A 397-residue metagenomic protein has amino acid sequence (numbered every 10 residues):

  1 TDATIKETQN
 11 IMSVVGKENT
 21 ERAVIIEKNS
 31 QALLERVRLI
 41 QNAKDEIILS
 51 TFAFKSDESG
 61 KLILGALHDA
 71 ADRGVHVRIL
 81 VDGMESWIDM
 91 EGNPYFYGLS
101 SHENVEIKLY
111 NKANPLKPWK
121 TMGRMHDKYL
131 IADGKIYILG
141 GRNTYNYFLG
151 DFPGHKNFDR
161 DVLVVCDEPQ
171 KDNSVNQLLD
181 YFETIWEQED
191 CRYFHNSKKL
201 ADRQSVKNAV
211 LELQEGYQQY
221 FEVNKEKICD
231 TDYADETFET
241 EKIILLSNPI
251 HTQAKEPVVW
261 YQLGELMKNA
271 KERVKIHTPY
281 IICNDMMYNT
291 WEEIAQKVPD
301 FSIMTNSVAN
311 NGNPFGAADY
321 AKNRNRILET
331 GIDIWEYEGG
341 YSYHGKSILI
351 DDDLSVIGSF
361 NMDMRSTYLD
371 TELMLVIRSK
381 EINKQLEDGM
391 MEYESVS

Functional and structural regions predicted by a protein language model:
T1-E106, P115-H126, A132-S397: Charged, low-complexity intrinsically disordered terminal segments
